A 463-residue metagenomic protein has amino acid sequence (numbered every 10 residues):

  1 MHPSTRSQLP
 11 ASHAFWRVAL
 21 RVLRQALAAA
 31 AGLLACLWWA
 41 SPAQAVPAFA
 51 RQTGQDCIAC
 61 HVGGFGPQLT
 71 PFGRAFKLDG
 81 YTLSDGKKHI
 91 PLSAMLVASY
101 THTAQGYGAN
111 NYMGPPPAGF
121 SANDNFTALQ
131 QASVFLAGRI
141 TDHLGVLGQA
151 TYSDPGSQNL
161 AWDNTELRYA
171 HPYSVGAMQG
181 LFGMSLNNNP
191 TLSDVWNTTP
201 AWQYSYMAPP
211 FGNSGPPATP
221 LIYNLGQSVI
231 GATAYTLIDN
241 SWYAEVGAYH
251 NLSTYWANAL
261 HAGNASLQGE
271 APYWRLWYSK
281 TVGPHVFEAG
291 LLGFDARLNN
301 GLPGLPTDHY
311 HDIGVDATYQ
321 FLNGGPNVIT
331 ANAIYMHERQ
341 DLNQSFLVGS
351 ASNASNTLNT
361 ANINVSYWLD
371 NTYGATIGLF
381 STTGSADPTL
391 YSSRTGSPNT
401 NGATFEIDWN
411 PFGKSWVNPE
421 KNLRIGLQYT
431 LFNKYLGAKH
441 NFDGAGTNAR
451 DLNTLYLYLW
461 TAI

Functional and structural regions predicted by a protein language model:
M1-V22: N-terminal secretory signal peptides that target proteins for export/translocation
Q55-G64: The canonical Cys-X-X-Cys-His
D56, I407, P411, A449-I463: Outer-membrane beta-barrel "beta-signal"
Q68-T70, L92-Q105, F120-T254, Q268-Y273 (+8 more regions): Outer membrane beta-barrel
A104-N111, Q158-N164, V195-A201, W256-N264 (+5 more regions): Outer-membrane beta-barrel translocator domains and adjoining extracellular loop/strand segments of Gram-negative
N125-Q130, Q158-T165, G226-I230, L267-P272 (+5 more regions): Residues that define the transmembrane beta-barrel architecture of outer-membrane proteins
P284-P411: Detector for outer-membrane/organellar transmembrane beta-barrel domains, recognizing the amphipathic beta-strand
